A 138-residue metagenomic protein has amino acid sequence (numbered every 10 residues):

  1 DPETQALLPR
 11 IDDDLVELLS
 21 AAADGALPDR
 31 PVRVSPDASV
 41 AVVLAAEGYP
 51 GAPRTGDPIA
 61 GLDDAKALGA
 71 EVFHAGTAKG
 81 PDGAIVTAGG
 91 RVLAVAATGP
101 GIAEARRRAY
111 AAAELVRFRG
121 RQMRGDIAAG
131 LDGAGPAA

Functional and structural regions predicted by a protein language model:
D1-A67, G80: Active-site "cap" helix and flanking loop/linker of ATP-utilizing ligase/carboxylase catalytic domains
A22-L27, A70-G76, G125-A128: Short C-terminal domain-edge/linker segments immediately following a structured domain
S39-V42, G69-V72, A84, V92-A94: Structural motif
V43-A45, A75, T98: Generic beta-strand/beta-sheet core signal
D57-G76, V95, A103, A109: RNase H-like, Mg2+-dependent phosphodiesterase core, and more generally RNA phosphate-backbone-engaging helix-loop
T77-D82, T87-A138: Generic C-terminus detector
